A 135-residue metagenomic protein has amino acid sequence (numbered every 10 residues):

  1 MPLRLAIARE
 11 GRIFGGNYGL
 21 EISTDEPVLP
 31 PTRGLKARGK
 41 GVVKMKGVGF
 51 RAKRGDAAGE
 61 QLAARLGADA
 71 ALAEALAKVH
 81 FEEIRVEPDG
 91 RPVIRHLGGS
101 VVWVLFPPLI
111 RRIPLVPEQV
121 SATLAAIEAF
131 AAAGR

Functional and structural regions predicted by a protein language model:
M1-L20: Amphipathic, interaction-prone secondary-structure segments
I13-G19, D25-R135: Charged, low-complexity intrinsically disordered regions
